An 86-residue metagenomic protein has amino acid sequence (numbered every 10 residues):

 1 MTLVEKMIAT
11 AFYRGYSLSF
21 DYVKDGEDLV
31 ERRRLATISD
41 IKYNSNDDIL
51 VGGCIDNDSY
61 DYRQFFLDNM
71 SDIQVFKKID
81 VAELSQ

Functional and structural regions predicted by a protein language model:
M1-Q86: Core beta-strand-centered patch of the WYL/Sm-like small regulatory domain
